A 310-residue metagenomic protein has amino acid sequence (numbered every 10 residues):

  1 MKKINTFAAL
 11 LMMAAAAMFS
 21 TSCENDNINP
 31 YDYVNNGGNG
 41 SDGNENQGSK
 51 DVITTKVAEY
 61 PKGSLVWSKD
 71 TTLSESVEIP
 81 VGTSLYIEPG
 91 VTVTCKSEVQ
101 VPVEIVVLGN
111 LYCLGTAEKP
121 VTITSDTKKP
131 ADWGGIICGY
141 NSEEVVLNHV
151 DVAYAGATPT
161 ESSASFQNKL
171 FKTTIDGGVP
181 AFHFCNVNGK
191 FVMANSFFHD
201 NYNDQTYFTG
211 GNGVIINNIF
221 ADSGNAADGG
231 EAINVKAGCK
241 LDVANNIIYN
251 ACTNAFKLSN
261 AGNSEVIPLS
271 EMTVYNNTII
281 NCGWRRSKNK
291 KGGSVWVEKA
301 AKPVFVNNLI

Functional and structural regions predicted by a protein language model:
K2-T6, L10, A16-T55: Bacterial Sec-dependent N-terminal signal peptides
V52-T83, L170-K172, P180-Y202, V214-N217: Extracellular beta-sheet-rich ligand-binding/adhesion modules
K56-Y60, E75-L85, G109-G115, D204 (+5 more regions): Short, T/G/N/S-enriched strand-turn elements that build extracellular solenoid repeat scaffolds
D70-G135, N218-S223, N307-N308: Extracellular beta-helix/beta-solenoid repeat scaffolds
E75-E78, K96-V101, D132-G134, G156-S163 (+5 more regions): Short glycine/acidic-rich loop motifs that flank beta-strands on beta-rich extracellular proteins
E88-G90, T116-T124, E144-G156, G189-D200 (+5 more regions): Right-handed parallel beta-helix
